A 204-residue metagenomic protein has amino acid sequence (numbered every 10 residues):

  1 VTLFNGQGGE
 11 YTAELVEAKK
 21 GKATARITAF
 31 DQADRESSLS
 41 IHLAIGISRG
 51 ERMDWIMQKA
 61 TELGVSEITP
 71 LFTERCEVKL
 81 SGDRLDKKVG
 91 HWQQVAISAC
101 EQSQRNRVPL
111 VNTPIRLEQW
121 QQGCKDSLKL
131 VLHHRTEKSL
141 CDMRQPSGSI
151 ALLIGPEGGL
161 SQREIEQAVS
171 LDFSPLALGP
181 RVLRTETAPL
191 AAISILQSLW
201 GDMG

Functional and structural regions predicted by a protein language model:
V1, V108-N112, P175: Generic structural signal for residues in well-ordered beta-strands
V1-Q32: N-terminal positively charged helical leader segments and presequences
G6, I47, P114, L132-R135 (+1 more regions): Fold-independent oxyanion-binding glycine-rich loops and adjacent beta-strand/coil segments at enzyme active sites
G8-E10, K20-K22, E36-S40, L63 (+1 more regions): Short connector loops at helix/strand junctions that flank enzyme active sites, especially segments positioning acidic
D34-L130: RNA substrate-binding interface of SAM-dependent RNA methyltransferases
S48, R52, E157-S161, R181: Gly/Ser/Thr-rich beta-alpha loop segments that engage phosphate groups in nucleotides
G123-I165, F173-L176: Active-site/ligand-binding-proximal alpha/beta "capping" segment
Q162-G204: Structured adenosyl-cofactor binding patch, chiefly the S-adenosyl-L-methionine
